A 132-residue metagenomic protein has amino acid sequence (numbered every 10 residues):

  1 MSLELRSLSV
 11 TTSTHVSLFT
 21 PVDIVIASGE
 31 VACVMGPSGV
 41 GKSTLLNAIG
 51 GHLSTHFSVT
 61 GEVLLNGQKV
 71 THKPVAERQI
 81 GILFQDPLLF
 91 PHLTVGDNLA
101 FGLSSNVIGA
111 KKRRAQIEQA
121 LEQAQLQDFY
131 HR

Functional and structural regions predicted by a protein language model:
M1-P21, L53-H56, H72-P74, V107: A short, flexible loop at the N-terminus of ABC-type nucleotide-binding domains that lies
I26-S28: Conserved hydrophobic segment flanking the Walker A/P-loop of ABC-type ATPase nucleotide-binding domains
M35-P37: The feature captures the beta-strand-to-loop junction immediately N-terminal to the Walker
G50: Helix-to-loop junction immediately C-terminal to a conserved catalytic motif
S54, Q68-F84, A110: ABC ATPase NBD coupling module
S58-Q68: Conserved ABC transporter NBD signature motif
K69, K111-Y130: Conserved ABC ATPase "signature" region
L93-G102: Short coil-to-helix segment of the ABC ATPase nucleotide-binding domain corresponding to the Q-loop/switch region
